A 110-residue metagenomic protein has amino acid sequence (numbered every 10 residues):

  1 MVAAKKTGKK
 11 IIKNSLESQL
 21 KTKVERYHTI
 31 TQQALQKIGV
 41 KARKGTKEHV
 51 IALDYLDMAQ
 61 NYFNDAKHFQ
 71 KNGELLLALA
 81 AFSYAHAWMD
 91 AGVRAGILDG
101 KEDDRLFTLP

Functional and structural regions predicted by a protein language model:
V2-P110: Long, charged/polar, soluble alpha-helical segments
